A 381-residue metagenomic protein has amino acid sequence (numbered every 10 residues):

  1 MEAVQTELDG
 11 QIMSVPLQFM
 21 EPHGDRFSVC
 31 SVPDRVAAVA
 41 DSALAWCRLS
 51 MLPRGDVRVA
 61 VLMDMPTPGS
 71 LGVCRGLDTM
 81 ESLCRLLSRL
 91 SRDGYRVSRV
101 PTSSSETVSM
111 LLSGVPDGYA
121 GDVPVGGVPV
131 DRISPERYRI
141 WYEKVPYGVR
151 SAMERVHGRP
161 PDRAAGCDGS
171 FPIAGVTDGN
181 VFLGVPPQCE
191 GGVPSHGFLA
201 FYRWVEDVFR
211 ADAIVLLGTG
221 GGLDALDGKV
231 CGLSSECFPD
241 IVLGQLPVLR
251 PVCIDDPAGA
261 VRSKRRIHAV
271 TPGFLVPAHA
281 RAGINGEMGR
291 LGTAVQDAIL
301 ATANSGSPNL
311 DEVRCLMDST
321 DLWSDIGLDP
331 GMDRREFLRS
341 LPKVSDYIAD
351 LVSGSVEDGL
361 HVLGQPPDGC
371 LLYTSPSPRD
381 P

Functional and structural regions predicted by a protein language model:
E2, M80-R99, F182-P186, G191-Q296: Catalytic or ion-translocation cores adjacent to nucleophile or general acid/base/metal-coordination motifs in diverse
E2-R26, V123-V193: Active-site cores of enzymes that catalyze phosphoryl transfer or operate on phosphate-rich substrates
A3-T6, T107, L111-G126, G232-Q245: Acidic, Ser/Thr-rich peripheral helices and adjacent loops at domain boundaries
A43-D64, V176-T177: Glycine-rich phosphate/diphosphate-binding loops that line cofactor/substrate pockets in enzymes
G69-L83: Glycine- and acidic-residue-enriched helix-capping/strand-helix junction motifs
G72-C74, L112, A225-V230: Short acidic, glycine/serine/threonine-rich loops at helix termini
Y373-P378: Conserved small/polar residues in nucleotide/adenosyl-binding loops
